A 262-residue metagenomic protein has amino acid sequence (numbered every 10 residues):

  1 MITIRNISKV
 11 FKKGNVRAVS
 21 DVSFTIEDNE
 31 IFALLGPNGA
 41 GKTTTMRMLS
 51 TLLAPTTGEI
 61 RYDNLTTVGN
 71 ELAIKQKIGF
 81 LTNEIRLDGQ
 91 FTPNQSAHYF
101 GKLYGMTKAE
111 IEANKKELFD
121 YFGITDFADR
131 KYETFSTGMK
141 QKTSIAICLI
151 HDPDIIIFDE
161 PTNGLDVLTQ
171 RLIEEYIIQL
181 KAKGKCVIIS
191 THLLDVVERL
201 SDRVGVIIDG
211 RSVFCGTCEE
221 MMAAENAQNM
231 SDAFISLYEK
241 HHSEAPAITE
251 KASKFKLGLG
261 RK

Functional and structural regions predicted by a protein language model:
M1-I4, K9-D21, N70-E71: A short, flexible loop at the N-terminus of ABC-type nucleotide-binding domains that lies
G58-G69, A73-I74: Conserved ABC transporter NBD signature motif
H98, K102, A109-F127: Conserved ABC ATPase "signature" region
K131-F135: Conserved ABC ATPase signature
I156-E160: Catalytic Walker B motif of ABC-type/P-loop ATPase nucleotide-binding domains
C215-G216: ABC ATPase "signature
